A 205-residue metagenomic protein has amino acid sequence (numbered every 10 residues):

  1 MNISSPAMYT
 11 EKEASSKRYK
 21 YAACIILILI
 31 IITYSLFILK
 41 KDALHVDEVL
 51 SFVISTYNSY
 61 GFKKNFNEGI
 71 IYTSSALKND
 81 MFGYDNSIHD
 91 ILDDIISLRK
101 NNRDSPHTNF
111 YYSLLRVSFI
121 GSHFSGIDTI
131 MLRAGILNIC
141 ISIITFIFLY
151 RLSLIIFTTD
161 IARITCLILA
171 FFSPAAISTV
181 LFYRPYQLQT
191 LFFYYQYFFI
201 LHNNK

Functional and structural regions predicted by a protein language model:
M1-S16: Membrane-interfacial, low-structure loops and terminal tails that flank and connect transmembrane helices in multi-pass
R18-N86: Transmembrane signal-anchor helices characteristic of membrane glycosylation enzymes that use polyprenol
Y21-I25, S113, I136, I164-I168: Hydrophobic alpha-helical transmembrane segments
T56-H107, L115-M131: Interfacial juxtamembrane loops and adjacent helix segments that form the catalytic/substrate-binding surfaces
N102-H107, Y111, L115-S122, A134-F148 (+1 more regions): Transmembrane alpha-helices of multi-pass, membrane-embedded glycan-processing enzymes that use lipid-linked
V117, F148, I168, F172 (+2 more regions): Specific aromatic-rich, kink-prone transmembrane helix
D128-L132, L149-F172, T190-L191: Transmembrane-helix signature of polytopic, membrane-embedded enzymes that assemble or transfer cell-envelope glycans
L181-Y186: Short acidic/glycine- and proline-prone juxtamembrane loop motifs at membrane-interface regions of multi-pass membrane
